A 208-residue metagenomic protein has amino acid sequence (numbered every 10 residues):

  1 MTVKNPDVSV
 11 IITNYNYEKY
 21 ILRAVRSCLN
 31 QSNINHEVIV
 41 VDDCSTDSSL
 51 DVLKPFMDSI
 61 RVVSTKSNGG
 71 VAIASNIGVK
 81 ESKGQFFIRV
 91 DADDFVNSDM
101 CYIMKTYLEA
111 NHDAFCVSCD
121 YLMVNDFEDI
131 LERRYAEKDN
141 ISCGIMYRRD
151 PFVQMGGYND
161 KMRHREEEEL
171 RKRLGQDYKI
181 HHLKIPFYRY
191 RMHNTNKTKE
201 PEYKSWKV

Functional and structural regions predicted by a protein language model:
M1-S27: N-proximal low-complexity "stem/linker" segments adjacent to membrane-targeting elements
R26-N35: Short, acidic, metal-binding catalytic loop of nucleotide-sugar glycosyltransferases
D42-D51, S67, D91, N97: A conserved acidic beta->alpha catalytic loop
S48-S49, S75, V96-C101, F127-E128 (+2 more regions): Acidic donor-diphosphate engagement hotspot in glycosyltransferases and nucleotidyltransferases that stabilizes
T65-S82: Glycine-rich, basic loop-to-helix element that forms the pyrophosphate-binding segment of sugar-nucleotide handling
F87: Short aromatic/hydrophobic "clamp" motif used to bind/position activated sugar donors
D99-L131: Conserved donor NDP-sugar-binding/catalytic core segment of glycosyltransferases
E132-K207: Conserved nucleotide-sugar donor-binding catalytic segment
